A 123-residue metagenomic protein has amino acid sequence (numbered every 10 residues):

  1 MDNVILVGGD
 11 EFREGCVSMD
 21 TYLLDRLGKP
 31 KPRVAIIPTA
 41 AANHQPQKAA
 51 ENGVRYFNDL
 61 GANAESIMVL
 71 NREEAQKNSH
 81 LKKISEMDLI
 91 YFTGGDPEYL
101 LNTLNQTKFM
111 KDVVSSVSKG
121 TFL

Functional and structural regions predicted by a protein language model:
M1-Y99: Extended, subdomain-level signal for the structured scaffold at the beginning of enzyme domains
T21-L24, N105-K111: A glycine- and small-aliphatic-rich helix-loop capping segment at beta-alpha/alpha-beta transitions that lines
V34, Y91-G94, V113-L123: Catalytic nucleophile loop
K83-E86, T107-G120: Catalytic-core regions built around general acid/base machinery
P97-T107: Glycine/threonine-rich flexible loop motifs
